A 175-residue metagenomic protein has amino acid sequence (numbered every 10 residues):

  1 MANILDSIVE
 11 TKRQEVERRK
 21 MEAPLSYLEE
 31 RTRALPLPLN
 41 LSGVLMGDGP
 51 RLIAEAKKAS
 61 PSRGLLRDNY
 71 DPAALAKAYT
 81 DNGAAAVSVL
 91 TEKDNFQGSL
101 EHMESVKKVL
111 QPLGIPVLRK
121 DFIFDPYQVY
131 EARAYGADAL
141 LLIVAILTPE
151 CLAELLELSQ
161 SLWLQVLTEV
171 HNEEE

Functional and structural regions predicted by a protein language model:
A2-N69: An N-cap/entry alpha-helix motif that binds or orients negatively charged groups
T11, L90, I143: Conserved residues at the C-terminal ends of beta-strands
S26-P36, S60-L66, A84-V106: Glycine-rich, proline-tolerant flexible connector loops at the mouths of alpha/beta enzymes
P36-D48, Q97-L118, A153-H171: Alpha-helix-loop-beta-strand connector modules within alpha/beta enzyme cores
I53-D71, I115-F124, V144, L167-V170: Active-site mouth loops of central-metabolism enzymes
P61-G64, K93-Q97, F124-P126, I146-P149 (+1 more regions): Short, small-residue-enriched loops and turns at beta-alpha junctions that line or gate enzyme active sites
D68-V89, V109-L113, P126-A139, L152-V166 (+1 more regions): Alpha/beta enzyme core
